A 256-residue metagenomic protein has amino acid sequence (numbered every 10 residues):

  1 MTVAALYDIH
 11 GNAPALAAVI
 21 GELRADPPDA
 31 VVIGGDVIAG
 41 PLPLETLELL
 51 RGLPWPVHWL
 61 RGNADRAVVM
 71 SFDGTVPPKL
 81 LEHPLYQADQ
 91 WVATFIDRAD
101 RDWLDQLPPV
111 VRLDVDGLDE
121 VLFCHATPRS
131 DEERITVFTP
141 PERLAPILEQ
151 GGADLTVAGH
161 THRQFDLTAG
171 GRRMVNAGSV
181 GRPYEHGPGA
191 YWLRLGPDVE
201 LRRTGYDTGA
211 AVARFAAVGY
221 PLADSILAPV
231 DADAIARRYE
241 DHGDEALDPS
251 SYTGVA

Functional and structural regions predicted by a protein language model:
M1-V3, L113-L122, A169-R173: Beta-strand-turn-beta hairpins that frame and shape the catalytic cleft of phosphate-ester-processing enzymes
T2-R101: Core catalytic region of metal-dependent phosphoesterases/phosphodiesterases, especially metallo-beta-lactamase-like
A4, V32, H58-L60, C124 (+3 more regions): Hydrophobic/aromatic beta-strand patches that form the interior of the parallel beta-sheet core in alpha/beta enzyme
H10-A15, A39-L42, A64-V69, D131 (+2 more regions): Active-site environment of divalent metal-dependent phosphoester hydrolases
L23-P27, L53, V115-G117, E149-G152 (+1 more regions): Glycine-rich phosphate-binding loop signature in dinucleotide/nucleotide-binding domains
V76-H83, G117-Q150: Active-site-proximal segments of metal-dependent phosphoesterases and phosphodiesterases across multiple
F138-V175, V180: Anionic-ligand binding region
T168-A256: Acidic, His/Gly-rich catalytic cores of divalent-metal-dependent hydrolytic chemistry
